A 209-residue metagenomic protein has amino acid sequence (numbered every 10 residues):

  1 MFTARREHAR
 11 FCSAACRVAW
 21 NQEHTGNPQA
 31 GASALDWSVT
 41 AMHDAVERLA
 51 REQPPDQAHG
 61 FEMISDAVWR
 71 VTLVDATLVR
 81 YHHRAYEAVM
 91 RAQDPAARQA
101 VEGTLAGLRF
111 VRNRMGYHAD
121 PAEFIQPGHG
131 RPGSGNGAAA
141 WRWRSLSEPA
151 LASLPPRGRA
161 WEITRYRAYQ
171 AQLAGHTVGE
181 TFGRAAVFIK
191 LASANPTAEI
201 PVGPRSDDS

Functional and structural regions predicted by a protein language model:
M1-G26: BZIP DNA-binding basic region
R10, A14, I64-V68, A106: An alpha-helix initiation/capping motif
A14, V18, A76, G107-R114: Generic detector of well-ordered secondary structure
W20, D75-L78, H82, A119 (+1 more regions): A generic secondary-structure signal for well-formed alpha-helical elements
G26-N27, V74: Amphipathic alpha-helical coiled-coil segments
P28-S65, E87-S209: Acidic, Ser/Thr/Gly/Pro-rich intrinsically disordered interaction regions
P55, I64-V68, T72-A85: Short N-terminal edge-element motif at the start of the domain
